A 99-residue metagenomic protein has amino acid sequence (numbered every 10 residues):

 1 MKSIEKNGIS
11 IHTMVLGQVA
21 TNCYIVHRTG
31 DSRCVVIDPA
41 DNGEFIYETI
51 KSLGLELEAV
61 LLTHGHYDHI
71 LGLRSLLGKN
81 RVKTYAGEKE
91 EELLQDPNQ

Functional and structural regions predicted by a protein language model:
K2-L53: Conserved beta-strand hairpin/beta-sheet module of binuclear metal-dependent hydrolase folds, prominently
N42-Q99: Active-site HxH/HxHxD metal-binding segment of metal-dependent hydrolases
